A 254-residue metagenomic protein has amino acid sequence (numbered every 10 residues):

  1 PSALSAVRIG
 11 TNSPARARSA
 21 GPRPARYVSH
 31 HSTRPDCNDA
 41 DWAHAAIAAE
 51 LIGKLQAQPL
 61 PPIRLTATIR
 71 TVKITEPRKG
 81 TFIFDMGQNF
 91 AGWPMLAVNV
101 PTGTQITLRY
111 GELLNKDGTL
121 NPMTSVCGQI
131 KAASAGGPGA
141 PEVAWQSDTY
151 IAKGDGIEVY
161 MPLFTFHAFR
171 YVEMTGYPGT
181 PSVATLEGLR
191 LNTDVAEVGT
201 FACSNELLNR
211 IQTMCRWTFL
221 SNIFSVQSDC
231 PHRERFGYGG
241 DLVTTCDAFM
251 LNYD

Functional and structural regions predicted by a protein language model:
P1-R233, G240-D241: Extracellular/oxidizing-compartment recognition motifs
Y177, T244-Y253: Well-ordered alpha-helical scaffold segments within catalytic/enzyme domains
